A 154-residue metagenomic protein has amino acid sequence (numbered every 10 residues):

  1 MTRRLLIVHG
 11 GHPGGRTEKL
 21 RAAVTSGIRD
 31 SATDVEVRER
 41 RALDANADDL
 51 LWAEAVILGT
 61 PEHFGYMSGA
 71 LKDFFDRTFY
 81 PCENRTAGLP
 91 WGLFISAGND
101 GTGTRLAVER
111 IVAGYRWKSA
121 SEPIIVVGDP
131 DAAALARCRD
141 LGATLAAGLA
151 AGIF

Functional and structural regions predicted by a protein language model:
T2-R29: N-terminal beta1-alpha1 ligand-phosphate binding loop
V8-G10, R40, F94: Short hydrophobic segments within beta-strands
G11-G15, I95-D100, I125-D131: Short histidine/acidic/glycine/proline-rich micro-motifs that form metal- and phosphate-coordinating active-site loops
T17-L20, M67-A70, T104, A134-R137: Residues at alpha-helix caps and immediate loop-helix transition turns in enzyme cores, especially N- and C-cap
A22-D34, A113-K118: Short helix-loop-beta junction
S31, N46, K118-F154: Glycine-rich phosphate/pyrophosphate-binding loop and the adjoining helix
T33-D44: A short beta-strand-loop structural module common to alpha/beta enzyme folds
A42-S119: Helix-loop-strand module that forms the ligand-binding subsite of alpha/beta enzymes
